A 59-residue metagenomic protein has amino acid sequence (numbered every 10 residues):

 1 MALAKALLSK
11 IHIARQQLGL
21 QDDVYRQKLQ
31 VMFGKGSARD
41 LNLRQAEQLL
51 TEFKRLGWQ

Functional and structural regions predicted by a protein language model:
M1-K28: Sterile Alpha Motif
L7-R15, A46-F53, G57: Short, structured motif recognition centered on aromatic/hydrophobic residues
D22-K54: A cross-kingdom feature marking solvent-exposed beta-strand/loop segments within repeated, beta-rich binding/scaffold
